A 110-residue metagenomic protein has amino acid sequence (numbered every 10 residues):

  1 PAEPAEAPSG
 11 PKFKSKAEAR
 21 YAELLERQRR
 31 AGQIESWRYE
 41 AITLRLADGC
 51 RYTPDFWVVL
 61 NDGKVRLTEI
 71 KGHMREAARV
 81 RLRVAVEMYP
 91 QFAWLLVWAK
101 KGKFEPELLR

Functional and structural regions predicted by a protein language model:
P1-R110: Electrostatic, structured charged patches in enzyme active sites and in nucleic-acid/phosphate-binding
